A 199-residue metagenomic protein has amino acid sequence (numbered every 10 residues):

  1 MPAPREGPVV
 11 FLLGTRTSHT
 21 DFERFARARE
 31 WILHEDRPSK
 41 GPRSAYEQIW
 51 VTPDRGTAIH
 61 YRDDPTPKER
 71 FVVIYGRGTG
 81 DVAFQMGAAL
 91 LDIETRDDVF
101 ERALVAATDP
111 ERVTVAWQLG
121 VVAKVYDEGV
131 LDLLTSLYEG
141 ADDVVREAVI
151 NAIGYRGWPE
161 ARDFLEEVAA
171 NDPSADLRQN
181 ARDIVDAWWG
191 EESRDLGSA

Functional and structural regions predicted by a protein language model:
M1-A58: Short Lys/Arg-enriched alpha/beta "domain-start" segment
D36-K40, A148, A175, Q179-N180: A generic structural motif
G41-V99: Surface-facing alpha-helical segments and adjacent helix-coil boundary elements at the starts of domains
V73-L91, V113-V125, R146-W158, Q179-E192: Structural detector for internal amphipathic alpha-helices that build alpha-solenoid repeat scaffolds
I93-L104, V125-E139, P159-A170, E192-A199: Amphipathic alpha-helical scaffolding segments comprising HEAT/armadillo-like alpha-solenoid repeats
V105-A116, E139: HEAT-repeat alpha-solenoid elements in large eukaryotic scaffold proteins
A107, V122, L137, A141 (+1 more regions): Conserved aromatic-histidine-acidic binding/catalytic patches
D109-P110, D143-V144, S174-Q179: Alpha-helix N-cap/helix-start positions at coil->helix boundaries
